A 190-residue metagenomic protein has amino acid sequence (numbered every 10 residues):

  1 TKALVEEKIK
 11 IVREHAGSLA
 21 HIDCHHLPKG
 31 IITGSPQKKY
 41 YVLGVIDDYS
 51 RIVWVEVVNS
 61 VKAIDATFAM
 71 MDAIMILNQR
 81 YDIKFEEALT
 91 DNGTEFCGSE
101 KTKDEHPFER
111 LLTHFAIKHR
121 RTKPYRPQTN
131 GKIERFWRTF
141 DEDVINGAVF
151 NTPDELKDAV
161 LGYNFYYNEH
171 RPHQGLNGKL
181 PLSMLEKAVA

Functional and structural regions predicted by a protein language model:
T1-G44, I52, F68, I83: Mobile-element integrase/transposase regions, centering on the N-terminal DNA-binding/Zn-coordinating module
T1-I22, L89, T94, K103-E109 (+1 more regions): Basic, flexible linker segments flanking DNA-binding modules in nucleic acid-interacting mobile-element proteins
L4-I9, T113-I117, T139-A190: C-terminal domain-tail junction helix/linker
D23, V45, R51, M70 (+8 more regions): Mobile genetic element proteins and their domesticated derivatives, centered on retroelements and DNA transposons
T33-G34, V57-V58, G98-K103: Short, solvent-exposed loop/turn segments at secondary-structure boundaries
K38-K39, V55-I83: Active-site beta-loop-alpha junctions of metal-dependent nucleic acid enzymes, especially the RNase H-like/DDE
Q79-E100, K123-Y125, L180: Acidic/histidine-rich, metal-coordinating catalytic segments
T90-N92, T102-L112, H119-E142, K157 (+2 more regions): RNase H-like two-metal-ion nuclease catalytic core shared by retroviral integrases and related mobile-element nucleases
